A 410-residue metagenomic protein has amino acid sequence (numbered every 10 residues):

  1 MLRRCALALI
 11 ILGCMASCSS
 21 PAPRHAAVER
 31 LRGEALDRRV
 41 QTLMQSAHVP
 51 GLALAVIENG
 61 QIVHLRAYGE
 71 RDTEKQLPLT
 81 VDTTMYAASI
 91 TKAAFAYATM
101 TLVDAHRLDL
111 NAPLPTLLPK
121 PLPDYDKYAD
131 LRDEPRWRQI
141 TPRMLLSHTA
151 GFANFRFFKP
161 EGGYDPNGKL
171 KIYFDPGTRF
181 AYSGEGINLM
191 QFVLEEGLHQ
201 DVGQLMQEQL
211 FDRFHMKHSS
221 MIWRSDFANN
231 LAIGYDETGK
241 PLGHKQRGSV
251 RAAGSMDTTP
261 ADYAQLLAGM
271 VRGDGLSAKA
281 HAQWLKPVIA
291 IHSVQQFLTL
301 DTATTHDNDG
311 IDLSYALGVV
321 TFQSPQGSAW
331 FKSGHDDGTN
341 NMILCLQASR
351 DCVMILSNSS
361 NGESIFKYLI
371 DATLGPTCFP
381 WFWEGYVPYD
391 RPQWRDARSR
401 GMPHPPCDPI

Functional and structural regions predicted by a protein language model:
M1-R4: Positively charged n-region of N-terminal signal peptides that target proteins for export
A6-A16: Bacterial N-terminal signal peptides
C18-R66, E195, Q200, Q204-E208 (+2 more regions): Catalytic loop of the DD-peptidase/beta-lactamase superfamily, centered on the K-T-G motif and neighboring
N59-Q61, R71-T73, A150, D226 (+1 more regions): Solvent-exposed coil/turn segments that connect beta secondary-structure elements in extracytoplasmic/periplasmic
V63, P121-W137, G151-F157, R213-W223 (+2 more regions): Secretory-pathway/luminal and periplasmic proteins that interact with or process carbohydrate-rich
A67, D82, R132-D133, G151-N230 (+1 more regions): Catalytic-site signature segments of enzymes, centered on catalytic residues
E70-G184, Q200, A232-K240, H244: Active-site-proximal loop and beta-strand segments within enzyme catalytic domains
E74, M100-P121, G197-S225, L276-A282: Short, well-structured active-site flanking segments
